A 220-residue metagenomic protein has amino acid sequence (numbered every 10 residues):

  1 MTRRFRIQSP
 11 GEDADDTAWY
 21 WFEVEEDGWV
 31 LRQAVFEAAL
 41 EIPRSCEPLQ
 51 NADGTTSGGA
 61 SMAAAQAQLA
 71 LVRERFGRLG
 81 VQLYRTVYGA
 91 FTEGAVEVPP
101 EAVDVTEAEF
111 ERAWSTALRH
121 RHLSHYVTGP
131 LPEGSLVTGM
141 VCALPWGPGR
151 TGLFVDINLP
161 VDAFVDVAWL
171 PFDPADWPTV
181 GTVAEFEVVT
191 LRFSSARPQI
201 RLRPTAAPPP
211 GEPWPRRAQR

Functional and structural regions predicted by a protein language model:
M1-G28: Short, extreme N-terminal segment that most often corresponds to the first beta-strand
R6-Q8, E109-R220: Single-stranded RNA-binding regions, centering on S1/OB-family and related RNA-binding modules
D16, V30, L159-V161: Short acidic/polar mixed-charge low-complexity motifs
Y20-D27, R32-A38, P48, S61: Gly/Pro-enriched, hydrophobic low-complexity segments that function as extracytoplasmic propeptides/linkers
G28-L31, E41, T151-L153, P198: Hydrophobic residues embedded in beta-strands of well-ordered beta-sheets
G28-R32, I42-R44, F172-T179: Short, surface-exposed linear segments at secondary-structure transitions and domain or protein termini
I42-P48, G54-G59, G211-W214: A short, polar/proline- and glycine-enriched secondary-structure boundary/capping micro-motif
L49-R112: Amphipathic protein-protein interaction modules
